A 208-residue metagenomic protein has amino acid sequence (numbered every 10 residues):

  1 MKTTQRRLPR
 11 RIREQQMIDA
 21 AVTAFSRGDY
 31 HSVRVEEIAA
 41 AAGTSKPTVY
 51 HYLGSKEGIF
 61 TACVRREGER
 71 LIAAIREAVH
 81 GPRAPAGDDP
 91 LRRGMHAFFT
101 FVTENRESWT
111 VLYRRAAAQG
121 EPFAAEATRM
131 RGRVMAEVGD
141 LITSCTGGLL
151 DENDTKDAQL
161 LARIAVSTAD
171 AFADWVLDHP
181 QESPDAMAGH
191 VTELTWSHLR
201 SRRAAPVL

Functional and structural regions predicted by a protein language model:
M1-I12, T23, T146-N153, R203-L208: N-terminal intrinsically disordered/low-complexity leader segments
R13-V22, I38, C63-I75, V138: Generic hydrophobic, amphipathic alpha-helix propensity
Q16, A20, A24-G58, A62: Helix-turn-helix
G58, R93, T100-E137, L150-T155 (+2 more regions): Short secondary-structure transition hinges
A62, R76-E104, E152, A165 (+1 more regions): Hydrophobic alpha-helical connector segments
E69-A73, E121-G147, Q159-R163, A186-S197: Amphipathic alpha-helical packing segments from all-alpha helical-bundle domains
A78-P82, L112-A116, C145, F172 (+1 more regions): Secondary-structure edge/capping motif, primarily at the C-terminal ends of alpha-helices and the immediately following
T100-E104, S108, D140, A162-E182 (+1 more regions): Amphipathic C-terminal alpha-helical segment
